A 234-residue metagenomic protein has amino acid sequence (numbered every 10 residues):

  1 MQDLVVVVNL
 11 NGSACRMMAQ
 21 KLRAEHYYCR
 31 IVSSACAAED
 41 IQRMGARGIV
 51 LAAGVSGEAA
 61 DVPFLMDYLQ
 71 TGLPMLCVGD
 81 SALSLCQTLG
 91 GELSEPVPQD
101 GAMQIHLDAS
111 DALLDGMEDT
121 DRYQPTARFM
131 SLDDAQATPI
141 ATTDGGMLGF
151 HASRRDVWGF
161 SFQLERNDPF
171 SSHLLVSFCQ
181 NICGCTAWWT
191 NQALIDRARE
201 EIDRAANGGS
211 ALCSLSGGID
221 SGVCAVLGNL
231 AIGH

Functional and structural regions predicted by a protein language model:
M1-L51, V55-A60, L69-T71, Q87-H234: RNA-binding accessory domains that recognize and position tRNA/RNA substrates
D61-S81: Short alpha-beta junction capping motif
S81-A82, S221: Catalytic nucleophile loop
